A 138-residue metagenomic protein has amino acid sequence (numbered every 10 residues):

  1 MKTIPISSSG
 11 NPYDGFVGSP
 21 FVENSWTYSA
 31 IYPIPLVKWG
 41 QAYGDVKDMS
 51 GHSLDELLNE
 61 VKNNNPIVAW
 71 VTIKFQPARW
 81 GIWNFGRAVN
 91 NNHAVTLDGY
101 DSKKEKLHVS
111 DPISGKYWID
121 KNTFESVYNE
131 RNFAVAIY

Functional and structural regions predicted by a protein language model:
M1-L57, K62-N63, Y138: Cysteine-nucleophile protease catalytic domains, especially the papain-like/related folds used in DUB/UBL proteases
S50, A88-N91: A short catalytic or substrate-binding loop motif that flags glycine-/basic-rich loops and adjacent residues that bind
G51, T72-K74: Beta-hairpin (beta-strand-turn-beta-strand) motif
N64-P66, P112: Proline-rich low-complexity regions
I67-V71: A short, Trp-centered hydrophobic/proline-enriched beta-strand micro-motif
F75-P77, G81-V89, D98-Y138: Noncatalytic regulatory segments and standalone regulatory/sensor domains
